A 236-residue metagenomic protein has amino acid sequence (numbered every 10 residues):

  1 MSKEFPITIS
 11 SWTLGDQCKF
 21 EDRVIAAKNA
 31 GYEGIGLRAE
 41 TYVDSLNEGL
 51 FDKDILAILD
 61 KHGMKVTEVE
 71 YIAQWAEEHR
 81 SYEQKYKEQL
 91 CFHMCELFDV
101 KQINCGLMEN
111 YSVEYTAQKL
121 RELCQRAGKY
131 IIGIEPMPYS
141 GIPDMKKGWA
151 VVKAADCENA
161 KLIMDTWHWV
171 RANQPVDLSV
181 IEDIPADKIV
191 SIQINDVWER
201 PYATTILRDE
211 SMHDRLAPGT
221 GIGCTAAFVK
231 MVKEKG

Functional and structural regions predicted by a protein language model:
M1-V100, C157-K161, D187: N-terminal pre-domain/capping segments
T8, N104, A217: Short aromatic/hydrophobic contact patches that present stacked aromatics for nucleic-acid/ligand binding
S10-L14, R38-Y42, Y71-Q74, L107-N110 (+3 more regions): Active-site beta-loop-alpha junctions enriched in small/polar residues
W12-T13, A30-G31, L123, R171 (+1 more regions): Short, flexible segments with low predicted structural confidence
D16, A127-K129, E135, A172-V176 (+1 more regions): Short, charged helix-to-loop "capping" segments that act as catalytic/coupling loops
E21, I58-K65, A76-M164, R171 (+1 more regions): Active-site acidic/histidine proton-transfer and metal-coordination neighborhood in alpha/beta enzyme cores
A26-A27, K53-I55, Q84-K87, R121-E122 (+3 more regions): Short, hinge-like loop/turn segments at secondary-structure boundaries
L46, H79-Y82, M145-W149, V170-G236: Gly/Pro-rich active-site loop or hairpin
